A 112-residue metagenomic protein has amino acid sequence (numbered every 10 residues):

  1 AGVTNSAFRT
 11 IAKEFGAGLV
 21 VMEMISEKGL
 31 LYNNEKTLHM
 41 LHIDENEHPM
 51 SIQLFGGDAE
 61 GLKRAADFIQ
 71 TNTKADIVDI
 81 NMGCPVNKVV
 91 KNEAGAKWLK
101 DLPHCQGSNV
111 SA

Functional and structural regions predicted by a protein language model:
V3-D76: Glycine-rich, positively charged N-terminal anion/phosphate-binding segment
M22, I77-V86: Non-cysteine beta-strand/loop elements that form the S-adenosyl-L-methionine
E27, N92-P103: Conserved non-cysteine loop/helix-boundary elements of the Radical SAM core domain that shape
L30, N87-N92: A short acidic, helix-capping loop that chelates divalent metal ions and anchors anionic groups
M40-S51, W98-A112: Alpha-helix-loop-beta-strand connector modules within alpha/beta enzyme cores
L54-F55, N81-G83, E93: Short glycine/serine/threonine-biased micro-segments
F68-N72, N81, S111-A112: Mid-sequence acidic-hydrophobic segments that form the walls of catalytic/ligand-binding cavities or oligomerization
